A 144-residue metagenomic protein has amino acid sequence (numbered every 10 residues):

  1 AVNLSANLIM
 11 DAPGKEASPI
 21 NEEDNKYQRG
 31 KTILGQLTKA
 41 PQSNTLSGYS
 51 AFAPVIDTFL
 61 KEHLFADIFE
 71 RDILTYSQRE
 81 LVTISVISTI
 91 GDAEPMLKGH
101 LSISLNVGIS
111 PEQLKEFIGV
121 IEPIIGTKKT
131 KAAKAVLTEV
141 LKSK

Functional and structural regions predicted by a protein language model:
A1-Y76, N106, G119-K144: Acidic, glycine/proline-rich low-complexity segments that act as flexible tails and inter-domain linkers
D72, T89-I90: Structural motif corresponding to the C-terminal cap of alpha-helices
Q78-S88, L97, L101, F117-I121: Short, structured motif recognition centered on aromatic/hydrophobic residues
S88, S110, K131-A133: Short alpha-helix boundary/capping motifs
I90-M96, G126: Short loop/beta submotifs within extracellular cysteine-rich repeat domains
